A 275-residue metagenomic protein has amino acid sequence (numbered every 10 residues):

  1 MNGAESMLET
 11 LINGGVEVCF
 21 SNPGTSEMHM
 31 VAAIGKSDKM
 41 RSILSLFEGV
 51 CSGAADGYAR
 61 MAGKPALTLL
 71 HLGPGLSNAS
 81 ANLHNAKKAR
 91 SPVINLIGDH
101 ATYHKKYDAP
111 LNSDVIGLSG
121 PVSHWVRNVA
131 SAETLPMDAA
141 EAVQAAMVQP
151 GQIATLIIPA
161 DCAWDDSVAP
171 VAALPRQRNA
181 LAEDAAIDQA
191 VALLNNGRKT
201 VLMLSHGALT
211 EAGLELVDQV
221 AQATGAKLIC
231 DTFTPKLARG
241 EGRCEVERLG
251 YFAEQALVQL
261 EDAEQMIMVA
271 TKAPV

Functional and structural regions predicted by a protein language model:
M1-V275: N-terminal alpha/beta PP-like core and its mobile active-site loop of ThDP/TPP-dependent enzymes
